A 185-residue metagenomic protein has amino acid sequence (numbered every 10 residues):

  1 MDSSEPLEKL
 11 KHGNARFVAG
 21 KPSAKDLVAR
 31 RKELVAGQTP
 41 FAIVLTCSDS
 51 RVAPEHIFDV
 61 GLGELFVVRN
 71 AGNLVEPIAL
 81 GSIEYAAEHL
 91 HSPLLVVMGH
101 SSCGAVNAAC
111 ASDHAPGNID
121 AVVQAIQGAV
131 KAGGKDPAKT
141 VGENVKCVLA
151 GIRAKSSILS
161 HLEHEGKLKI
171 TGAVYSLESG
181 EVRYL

Functional and structural regions predicted by a protein language model:
M1-G37, G63, N73-H91, A105-L185: Divalent-metal-activated hydrolytic enzyme cores
E5, A42, C47-F58, E178-R183: Terminal alpha-helical anchor/extension segments at protein ends
H12, A29, V52-E55, R69: Residue-level signal for pocket-adjacent positions within structured domains
T46-R51, A71-L74, H100: Short glycine-enriched loops at secondary-structure junctions
D59-V67: Short helix-loop-beta junction
V97: Conserved functional hotspot residues or short segments at active or partner-binding sites across diverse domains
